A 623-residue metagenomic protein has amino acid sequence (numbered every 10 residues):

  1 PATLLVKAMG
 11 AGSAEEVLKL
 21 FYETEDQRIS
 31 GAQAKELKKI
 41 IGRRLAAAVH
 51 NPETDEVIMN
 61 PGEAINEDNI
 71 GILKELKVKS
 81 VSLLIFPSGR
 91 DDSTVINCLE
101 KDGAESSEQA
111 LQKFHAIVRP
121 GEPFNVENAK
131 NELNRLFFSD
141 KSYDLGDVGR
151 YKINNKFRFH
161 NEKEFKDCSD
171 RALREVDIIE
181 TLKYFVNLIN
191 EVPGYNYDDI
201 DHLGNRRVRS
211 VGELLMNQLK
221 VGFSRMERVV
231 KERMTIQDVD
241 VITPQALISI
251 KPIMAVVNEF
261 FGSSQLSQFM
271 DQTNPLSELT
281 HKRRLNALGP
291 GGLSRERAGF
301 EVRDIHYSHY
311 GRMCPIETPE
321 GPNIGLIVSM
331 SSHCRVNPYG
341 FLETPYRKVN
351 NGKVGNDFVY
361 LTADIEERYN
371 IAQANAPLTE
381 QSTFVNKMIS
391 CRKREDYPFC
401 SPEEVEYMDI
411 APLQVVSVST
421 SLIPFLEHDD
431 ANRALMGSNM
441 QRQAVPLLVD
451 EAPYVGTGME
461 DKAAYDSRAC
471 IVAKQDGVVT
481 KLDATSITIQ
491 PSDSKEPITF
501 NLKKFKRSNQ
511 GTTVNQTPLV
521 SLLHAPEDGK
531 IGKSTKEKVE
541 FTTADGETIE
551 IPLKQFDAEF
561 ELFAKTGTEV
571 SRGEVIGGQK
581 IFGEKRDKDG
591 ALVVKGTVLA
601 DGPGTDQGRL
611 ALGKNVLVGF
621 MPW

Functional and structural regions predicted by a protein language model:
P1, A64-I65, R206, D304-N337 (+3 more regions): Conserved phosphate/anionic-ligand binding catalytic regions in large, soluble enzymes, centered on
P1-N286, S331-P446, A484: N-terminal non-catalytic structural scaffold regions of very large proteins
P52, T318, K474: Short, acidic, Ser/Thr-enriched surface-loop or helix-capping motifs
G62-L73, L214, G222, R284 (+5 more regions): Conserved structured catalytic cores and adjacent interaction surfaces of nucleotide-binding/hydrolyzing enzymes
K77, E320, V328-S331, P491-S494 (+1 more regions): A short beta-strand motif that forms part of the nucleic acid-binding face of small beta-barrel RNA-binding folds
I85, V230, I327-M330, P491 (+2 more regions): Glycine-rich, histidine-containing beta strand-loop boundary motifs that form or position
S169-A172, E296, H306-S308, P315 (+2 more regions): Conserved alpha/beta core surface patches that mediate binding of polyanionic ligands
L276-H306: Conserved C-terminal motor-coupling region of P-loop helicases
